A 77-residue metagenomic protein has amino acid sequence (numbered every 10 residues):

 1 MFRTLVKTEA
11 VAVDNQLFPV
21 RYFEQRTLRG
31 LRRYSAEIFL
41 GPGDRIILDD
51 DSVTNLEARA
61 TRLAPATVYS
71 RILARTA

Functional and structural regions predicted by a protein language model:
M1-R21, A77: Negatively charged, low-complexity tracts enriched in Asp/Glu with abundant Ser/Thr
V11, Q25, D51-S52: Intrinsic disorder/low-complexity segments
P19-L48: A short, structured beta-strand/loop element
P42-A77: Mixed-charge, Lys/Arg-enriched low-complexity segments
